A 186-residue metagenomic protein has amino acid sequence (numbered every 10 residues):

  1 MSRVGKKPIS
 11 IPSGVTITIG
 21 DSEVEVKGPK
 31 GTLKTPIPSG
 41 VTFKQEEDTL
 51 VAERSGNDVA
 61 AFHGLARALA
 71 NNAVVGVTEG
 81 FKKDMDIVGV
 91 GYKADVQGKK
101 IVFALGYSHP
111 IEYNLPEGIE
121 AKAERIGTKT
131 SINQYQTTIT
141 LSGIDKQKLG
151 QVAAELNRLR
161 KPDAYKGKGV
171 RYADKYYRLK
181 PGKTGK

Functional and structural regions predicted by a protein language model:
S2-A154, R158-K186: N-terminal intrinsically disordered, cationic/polar leader segments that include organellar targeting peptides
